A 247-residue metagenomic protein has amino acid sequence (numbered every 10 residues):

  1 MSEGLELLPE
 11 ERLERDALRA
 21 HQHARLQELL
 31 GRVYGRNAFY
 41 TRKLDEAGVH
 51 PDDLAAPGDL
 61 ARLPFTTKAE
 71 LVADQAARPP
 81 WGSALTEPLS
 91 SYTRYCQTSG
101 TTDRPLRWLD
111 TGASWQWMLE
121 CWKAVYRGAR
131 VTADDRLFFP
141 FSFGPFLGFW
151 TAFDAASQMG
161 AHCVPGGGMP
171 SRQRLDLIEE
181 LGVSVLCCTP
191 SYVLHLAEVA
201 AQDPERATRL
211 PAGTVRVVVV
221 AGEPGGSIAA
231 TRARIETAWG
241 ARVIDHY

Functional and structural regions predicted by a protein language model:
M1-Q97, D103-E120, R127-G128, G213: Nucleotide 5′-phosphate-binding alpha/beta core
M1-Y34, A38, M159-Y247: Active-site glycine/GP-rich loop and adjacent strand/helix microenvironment that borders small-molecule binding pockets
R42, A124, D154, D176 (+1 more regions): Surface-exposed charge patches
G58, L119-R136, P170-V183: Conserved ATP-dependent adenylate/AMP-binding module captured primarily in the ANL superfamily
C96, F138, C187: N-terminal Rossmann-like NAD(P) cofactor-binding module of classical short-chain dehydrogenase/reductase
D103-D110, D134-F141, I178: Short acidic, glycine/Ser/Thr-rich loop/turn "cap" segments at secondary-structure junctions
W115, S142-P145, S191: Short glycine-enriched loops at secondary-structure junctions
R127-M159, C163: Conserved AMP-binding loop of ANL adenylate-forming enzymes
